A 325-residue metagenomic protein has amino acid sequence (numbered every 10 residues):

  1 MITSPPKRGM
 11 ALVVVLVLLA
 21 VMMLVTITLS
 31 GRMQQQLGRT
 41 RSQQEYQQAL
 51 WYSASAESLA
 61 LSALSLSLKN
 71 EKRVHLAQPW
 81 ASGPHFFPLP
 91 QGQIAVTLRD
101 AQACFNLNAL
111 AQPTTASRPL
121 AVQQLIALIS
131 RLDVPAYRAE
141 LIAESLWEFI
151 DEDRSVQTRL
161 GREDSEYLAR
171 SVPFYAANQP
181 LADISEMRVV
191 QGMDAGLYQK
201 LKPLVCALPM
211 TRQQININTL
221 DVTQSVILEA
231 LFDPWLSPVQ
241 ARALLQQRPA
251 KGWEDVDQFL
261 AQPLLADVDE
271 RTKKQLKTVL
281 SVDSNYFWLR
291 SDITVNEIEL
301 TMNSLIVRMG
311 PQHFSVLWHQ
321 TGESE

Functional and structural regions predicted by a protein language model:
I2-S4, M10-E325: Compositionally biased linear targeting/interaction segments
